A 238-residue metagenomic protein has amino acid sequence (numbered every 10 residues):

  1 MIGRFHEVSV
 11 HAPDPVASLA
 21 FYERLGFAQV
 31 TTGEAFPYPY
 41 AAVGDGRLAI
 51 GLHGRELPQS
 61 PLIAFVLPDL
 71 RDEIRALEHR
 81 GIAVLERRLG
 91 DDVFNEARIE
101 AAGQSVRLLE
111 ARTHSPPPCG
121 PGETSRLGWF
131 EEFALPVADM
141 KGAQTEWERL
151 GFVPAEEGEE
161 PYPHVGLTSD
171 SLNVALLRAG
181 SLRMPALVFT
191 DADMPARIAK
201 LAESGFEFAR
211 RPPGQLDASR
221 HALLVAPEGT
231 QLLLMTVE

Functional and structural regions predicted by a protein language model:
M1-G3, S9-L48, R87, V93 (+1 more regions): Core segments of cupin and vicinal oxygen chelate
M1-V16, P61-I63, A111-Q144, L150 (+2 more regions): N-terminal beta-strand motif that seeds the catalytic metal site of vicinal oxygen chelate
A20-R24, A76, E146, K200 (+1 more regions): Structural preference for long, well-ordered alpha-helical segments within the folded cores of structured domains
A28-P61, A101-T113, F152-A186, P227-E238: Conserved short beta-strand elements that form part of the metal-binding/catalytic scaffold of enzyme active sites
E34, D191, P213: Active-site loop/turn elements of alpha/beta-hydrolase fold enzymes, especially the short glycine-/histidine-rich
L70-A76, M194-L201: Short amphipathic alpha-helices within nucleic acid-binding modules
E78-W129, L135, E157-E160, G166-N173 (+1 more regions): Vicinal oxygen chelate
